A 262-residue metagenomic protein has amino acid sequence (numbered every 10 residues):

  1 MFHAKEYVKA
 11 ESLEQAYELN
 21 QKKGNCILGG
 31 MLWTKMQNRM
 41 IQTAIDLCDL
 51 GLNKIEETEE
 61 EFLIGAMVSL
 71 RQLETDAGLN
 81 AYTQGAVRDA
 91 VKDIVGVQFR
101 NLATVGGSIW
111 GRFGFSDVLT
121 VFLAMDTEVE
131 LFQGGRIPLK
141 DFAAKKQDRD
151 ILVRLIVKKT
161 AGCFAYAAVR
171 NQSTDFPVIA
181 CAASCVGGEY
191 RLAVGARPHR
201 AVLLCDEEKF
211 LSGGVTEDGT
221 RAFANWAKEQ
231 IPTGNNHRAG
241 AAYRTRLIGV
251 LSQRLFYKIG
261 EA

Functional and structural regions predicted by a protein language model:
M1-A262: C-terminal structural segment of proteins
